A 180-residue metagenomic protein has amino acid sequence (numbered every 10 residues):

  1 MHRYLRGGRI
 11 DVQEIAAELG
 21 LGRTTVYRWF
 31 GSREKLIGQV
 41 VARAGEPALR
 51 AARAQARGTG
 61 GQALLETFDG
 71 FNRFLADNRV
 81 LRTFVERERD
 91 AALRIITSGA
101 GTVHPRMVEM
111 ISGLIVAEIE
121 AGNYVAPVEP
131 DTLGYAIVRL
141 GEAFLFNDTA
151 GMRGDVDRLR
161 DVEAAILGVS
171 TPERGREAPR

Functional and structural regions predicted by a protein language model:
M1-E14: Short, amphipathic alpha-helix enriched in basic
Q13, T24, E34: Residues within the helices of the helix-turn-helix
G20-F30: Short hydrophobic/aromatic patch on the recognition helix
S32-I37, A48: Short amphipathic alpha-helical segment with a characteristic S/N-K-E followed by hydrophobic residues
Q39, A52-L81, L133-I137: Hydrophobic alpha-helical connector segments
V41-R50: Short, basic, alpha-helical segments at the C-terminal edge of helix-turn-helix-like DNA-binding modules
R73, E109, G113-A121, L140 (+1 more regions): C-terminal peripheral helix-coil segments that are non-catalytic and often amphipathic
T83, R94-N123, D131-V138: Amphipathic alpha-helical packing segments from all-alpha helical-bundle domains
